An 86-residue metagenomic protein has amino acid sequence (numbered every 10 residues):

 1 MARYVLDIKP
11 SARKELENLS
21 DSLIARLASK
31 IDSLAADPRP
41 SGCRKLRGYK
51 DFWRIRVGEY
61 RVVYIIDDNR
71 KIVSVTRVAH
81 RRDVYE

Functional and structural regions predicted by a protein language model:
M1-R56, D68-S74, D83-E86: Basic, Lys/Arg-enriched alpha-helical interface segments
E59: Glycine-rich phosphate-binding loop
I65: Conserved Hanks-type protein kinase catalytic core
A79: Residues forming the ATP-binding cleft of Hanks-type serine/threonine protein kinase domains
